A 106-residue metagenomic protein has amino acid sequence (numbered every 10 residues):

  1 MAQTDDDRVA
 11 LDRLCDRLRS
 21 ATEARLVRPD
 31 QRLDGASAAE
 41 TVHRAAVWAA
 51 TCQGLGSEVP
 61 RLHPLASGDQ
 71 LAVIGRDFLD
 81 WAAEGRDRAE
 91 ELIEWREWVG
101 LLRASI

Functional and structural regions predicted by a protein language model:
M1-A46, R96-R103: Short terminal alpha-helical segments
M1-D7, D12, P60, P64 (+2 more regions): Contiguous interface-forming segments/domains that mediate binding rather than catalysis
D12, A39, H43, L65-R76: Non-catalytic, well-ordered alpha-helical scaffold segments
E23-D30, G54, A83-D87: Short, flexible helix-adjacent loops and helix caps
V47-L62: Short, solvent-exposed, charged loop/turn and helix-capping segments that join or cap alpha-helices on peripheral
D69-I106: Amphipathic alpha-helical binding modules
